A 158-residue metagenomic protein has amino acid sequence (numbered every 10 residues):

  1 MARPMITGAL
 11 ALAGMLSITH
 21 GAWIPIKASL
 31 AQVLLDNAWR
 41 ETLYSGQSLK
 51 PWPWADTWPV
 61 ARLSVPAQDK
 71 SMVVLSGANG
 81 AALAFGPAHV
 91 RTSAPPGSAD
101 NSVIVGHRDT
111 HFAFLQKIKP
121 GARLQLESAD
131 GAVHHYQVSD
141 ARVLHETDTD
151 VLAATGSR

Functional and structural regions predicted by a protein language model:
P4-R158: Solvent-exposed, non-transmembrane regions of membrane-associated and secreted proteins
